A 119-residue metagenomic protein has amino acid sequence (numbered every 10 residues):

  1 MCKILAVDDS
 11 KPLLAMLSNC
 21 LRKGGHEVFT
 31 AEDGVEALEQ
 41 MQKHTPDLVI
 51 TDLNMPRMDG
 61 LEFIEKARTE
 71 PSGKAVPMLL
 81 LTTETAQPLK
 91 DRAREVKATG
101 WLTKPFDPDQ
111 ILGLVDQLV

Functional and structural regions predicted by a protein language model:
A15-K23: Charged docking surfaces used in two-component/phosphorelay signaling
G25-E32, Q40: Short hydrophobic/Thr-rich beta-strand motif most characteristic of the beta2 strand and flanking loop of CheY-like
H44-I50: Active-site beta3 strand of CheY-like receiver
D52, T82: Active-site residues of response regulator receiver
M55: Receiver (REC) domain active-site loop signature in two-component systems and cognate sites in sensor histidine kinases
F106-V115: C-terminal output helix
